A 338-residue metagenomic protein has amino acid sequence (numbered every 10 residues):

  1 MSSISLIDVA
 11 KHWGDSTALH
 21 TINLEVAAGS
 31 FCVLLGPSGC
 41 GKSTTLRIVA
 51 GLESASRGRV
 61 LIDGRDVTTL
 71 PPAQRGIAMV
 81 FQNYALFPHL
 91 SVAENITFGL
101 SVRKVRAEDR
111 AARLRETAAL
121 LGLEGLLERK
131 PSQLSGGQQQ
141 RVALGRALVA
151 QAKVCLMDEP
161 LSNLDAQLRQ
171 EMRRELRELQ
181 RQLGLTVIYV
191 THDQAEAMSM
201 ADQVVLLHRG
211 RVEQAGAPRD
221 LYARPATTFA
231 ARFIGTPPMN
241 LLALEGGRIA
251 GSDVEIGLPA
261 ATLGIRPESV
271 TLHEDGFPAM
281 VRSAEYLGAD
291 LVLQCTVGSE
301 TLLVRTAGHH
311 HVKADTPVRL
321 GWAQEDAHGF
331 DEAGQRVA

Functional and structural regions predicted by a protein language model:
L35-P37: The feature captures the beta-strand-to-loop junction immediately N-terminal to the Walker
S43-L46, V142: ABC ATPase nucleotide-binding domain helices that frame the ATP-binding cleft
A50: Helix-to-loop junction immediately C-terminal to a conserved catalytic motif
G58-D66: Conserved ABC transporter NBD signature motif
P72-A226: ABC ATPase nucleotide-binding domains
G216-R219, A223-R282, L287, L291-V312: ATPase nucleotide-binding modules
